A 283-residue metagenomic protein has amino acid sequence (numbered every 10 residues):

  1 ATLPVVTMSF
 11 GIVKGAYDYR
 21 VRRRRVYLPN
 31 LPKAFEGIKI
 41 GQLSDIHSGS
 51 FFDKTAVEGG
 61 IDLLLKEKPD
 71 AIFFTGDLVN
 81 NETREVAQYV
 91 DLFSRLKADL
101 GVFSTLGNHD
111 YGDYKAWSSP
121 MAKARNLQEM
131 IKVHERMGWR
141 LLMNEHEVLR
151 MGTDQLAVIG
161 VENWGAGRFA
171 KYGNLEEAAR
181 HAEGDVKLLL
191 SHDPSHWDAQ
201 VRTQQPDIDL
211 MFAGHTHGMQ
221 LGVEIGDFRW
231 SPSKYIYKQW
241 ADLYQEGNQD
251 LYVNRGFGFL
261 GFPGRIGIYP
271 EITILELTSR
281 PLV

Functional and structural regions predicted by a protein language model:
A1-K39: Acidic, histidine-bearing metal-coordination/catalytic regions of metal-dependent phosphoesterases
L31-V283: Soluble catalytic domains of enzymes that build or remodel membrane lipids, polysaccharides, and related
